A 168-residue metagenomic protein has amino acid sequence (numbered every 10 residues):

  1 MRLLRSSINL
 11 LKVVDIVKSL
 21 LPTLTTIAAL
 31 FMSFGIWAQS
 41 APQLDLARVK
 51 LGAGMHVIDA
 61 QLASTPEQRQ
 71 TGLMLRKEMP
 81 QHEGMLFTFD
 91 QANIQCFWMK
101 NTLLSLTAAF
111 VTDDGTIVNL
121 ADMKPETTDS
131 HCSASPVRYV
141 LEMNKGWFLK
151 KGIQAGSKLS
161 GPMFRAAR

Functional and structural regions predicted by a protein language model:
L4, L11-T25: Bacterial N-terminal signal peptides that target proteins for export
Q39-R168: Compact, glycine-rich, soluble single-domain proteins
